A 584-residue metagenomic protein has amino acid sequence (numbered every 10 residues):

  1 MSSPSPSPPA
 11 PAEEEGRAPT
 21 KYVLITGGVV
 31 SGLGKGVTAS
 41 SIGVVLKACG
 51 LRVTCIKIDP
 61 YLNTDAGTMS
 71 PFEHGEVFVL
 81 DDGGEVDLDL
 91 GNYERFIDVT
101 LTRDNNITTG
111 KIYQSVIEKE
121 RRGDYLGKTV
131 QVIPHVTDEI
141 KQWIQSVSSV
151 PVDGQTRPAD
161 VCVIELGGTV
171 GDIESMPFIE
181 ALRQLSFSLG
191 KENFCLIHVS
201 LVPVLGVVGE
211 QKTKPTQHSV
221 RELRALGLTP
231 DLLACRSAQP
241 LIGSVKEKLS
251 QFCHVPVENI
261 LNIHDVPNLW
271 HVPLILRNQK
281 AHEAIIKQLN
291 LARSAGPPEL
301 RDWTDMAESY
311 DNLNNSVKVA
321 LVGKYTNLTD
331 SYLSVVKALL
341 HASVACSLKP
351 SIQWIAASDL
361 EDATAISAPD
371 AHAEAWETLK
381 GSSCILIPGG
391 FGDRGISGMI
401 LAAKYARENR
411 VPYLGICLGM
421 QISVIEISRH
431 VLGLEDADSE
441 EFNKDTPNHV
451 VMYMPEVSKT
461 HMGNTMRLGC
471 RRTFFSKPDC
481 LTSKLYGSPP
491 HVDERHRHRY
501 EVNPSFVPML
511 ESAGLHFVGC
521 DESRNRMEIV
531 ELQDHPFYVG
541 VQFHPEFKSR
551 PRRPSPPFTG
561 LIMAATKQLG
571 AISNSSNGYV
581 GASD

Functional and structural regions predicted by a protein language model:
M1-Q353, A357-C384, F391-G392, M399-Y405 (+3 more regions): Flexible phosphate-sensing "switch/lid" loops adjacent to ATP/NTP-binding sites across phosphate-transfer
E14-E15, E308-L313, A375-E377, F442 (+4 more regions): Replace "in large, NTP-powered and nucleic-acid-processing enzymes" with "in large, NTP-powered factors and other
G27, K57, S237, H264 (+13 more regions): Active-site proximal loops enriched in glycine and acidic residues that flank catalytic Cys/His/Asp and coordinate
S40-V44, A48, T378-L481, P551 (+1 more regions): Cysteine-nucleophile active-site neighborhood
V99, K287, L291, H341 (+6 more regions): Short, well-ordered loop/turn and helix-capping segments at boundaries between secondary-structure elements and domains
W303-S309, A363-A365, E456-R497, E501-N503 (+1 more regions): Glycine-rich phosphate/pyrophosphate-binding loop and adjacent beta-alpha nucleotide/cofactor-binding cores
N312-N314, C346-L348, E377-G381, R407 (+5 more regions): A structural signal for short secondary-structure junctions
K477-D584: C-terminal and late-domain segments of enzyme folds
